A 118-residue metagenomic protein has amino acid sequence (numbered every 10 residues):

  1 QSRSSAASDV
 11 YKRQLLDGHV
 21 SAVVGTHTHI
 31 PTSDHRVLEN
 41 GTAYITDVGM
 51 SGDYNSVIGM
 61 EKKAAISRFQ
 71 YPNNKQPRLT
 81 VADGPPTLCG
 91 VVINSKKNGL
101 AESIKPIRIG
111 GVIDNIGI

Functional and structural regions predicted by a protein language model:
Q1, R36-L38, P85, I93: A broad "ordered helical/assembly scaffold" signature
Q1-A7, Y11: Single conserved hydrophobic/aromatic residue that forms the stacking wall/gate of nucleotide- or nucleobase-binding
D9-V81: Conserved beta-sheet core of the metallophosphoesterase superfamily
A65-I118: A short C-terminal boundary segment appended to hydrolase-like catalytic domains
